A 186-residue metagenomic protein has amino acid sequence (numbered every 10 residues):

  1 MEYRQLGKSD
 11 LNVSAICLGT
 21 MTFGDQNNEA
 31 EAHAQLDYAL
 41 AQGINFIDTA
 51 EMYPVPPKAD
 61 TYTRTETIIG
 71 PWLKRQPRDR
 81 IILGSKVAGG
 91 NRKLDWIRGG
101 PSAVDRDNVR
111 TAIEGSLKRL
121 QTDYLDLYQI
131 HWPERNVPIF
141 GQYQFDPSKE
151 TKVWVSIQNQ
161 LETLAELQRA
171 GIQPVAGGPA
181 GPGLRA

Functional and structural regions predicted by a protein language model:
M1-E2, I16-G19, Y53, K93 (+3 more regions): Generic preference for well-ordered secondary structure
M1-S85, D123, T163, R169: N-terminal binding-site loop/beta-alpha segment at the start of enzyme catalytic domains that lines or forms
G7-F23, G84-G100, Q129, N136-Q144: N-terminal small/glycine-rich loop or linker at the start of catalytic domains across soluble metabolic enzymes
N12, N27-N28, N45, N91 (+3 more regions): Detector for Asparagine
Q26-N28, Y38-A41, I68-G70, R92 (+2 more regions): Short, surface-exposed linear patches
A34, A39, Y53, D60 (+5 more regions): Short, surface-exposed, charged/polar-biased interaction segments
A50-P54, R64, V87-A88, H131-P133 (+1 more regions): Short, solvent-exposed turn/loop segments enriched in Gly/Ser/Thr/Pro and often Arg
D95-A186: Glycine/proline-rich, positively charged, aromatic-decorated active-site loop/lid region on the catalytic face
